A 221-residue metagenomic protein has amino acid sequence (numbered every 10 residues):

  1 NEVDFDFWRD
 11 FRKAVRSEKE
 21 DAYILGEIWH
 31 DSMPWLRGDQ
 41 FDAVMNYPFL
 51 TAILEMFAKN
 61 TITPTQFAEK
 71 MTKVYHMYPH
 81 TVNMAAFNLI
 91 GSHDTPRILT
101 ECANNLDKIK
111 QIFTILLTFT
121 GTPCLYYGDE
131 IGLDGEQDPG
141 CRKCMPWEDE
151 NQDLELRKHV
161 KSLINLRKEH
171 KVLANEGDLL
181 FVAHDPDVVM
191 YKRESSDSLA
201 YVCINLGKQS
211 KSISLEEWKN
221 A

Functional and structural regions predicted by a protein language model:
N1-A221: Active-site and adjacent substrate-binding regions of carbohydrate-active enzymes
